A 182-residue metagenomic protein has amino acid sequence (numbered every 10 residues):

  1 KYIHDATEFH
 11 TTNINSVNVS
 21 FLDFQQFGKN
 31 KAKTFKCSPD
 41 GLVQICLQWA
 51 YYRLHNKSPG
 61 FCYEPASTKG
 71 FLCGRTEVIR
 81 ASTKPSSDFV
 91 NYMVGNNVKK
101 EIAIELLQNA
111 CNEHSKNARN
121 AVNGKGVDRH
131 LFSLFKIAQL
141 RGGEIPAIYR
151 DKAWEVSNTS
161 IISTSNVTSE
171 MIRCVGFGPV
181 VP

Functional and structural regions predicted by a protein language model:
K1-P182: Acyl-CoA-dependent O-acyltransferases
